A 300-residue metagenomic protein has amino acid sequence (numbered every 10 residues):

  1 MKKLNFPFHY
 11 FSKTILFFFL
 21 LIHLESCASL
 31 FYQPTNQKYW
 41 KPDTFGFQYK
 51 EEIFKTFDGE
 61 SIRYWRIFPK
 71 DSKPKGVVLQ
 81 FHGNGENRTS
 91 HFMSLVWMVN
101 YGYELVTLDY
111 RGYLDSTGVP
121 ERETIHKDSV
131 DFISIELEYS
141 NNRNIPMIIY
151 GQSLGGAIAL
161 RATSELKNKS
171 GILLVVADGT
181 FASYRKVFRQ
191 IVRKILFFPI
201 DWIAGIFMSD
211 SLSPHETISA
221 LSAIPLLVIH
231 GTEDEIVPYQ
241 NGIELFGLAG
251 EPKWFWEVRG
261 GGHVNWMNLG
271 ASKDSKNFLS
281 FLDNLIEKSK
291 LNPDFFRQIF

Functional and structural regions predicted by a protein language model:
I22-K55, R63-W65: An N-terminal hydrophobic leader/cap segment in hydrolases
F57, I62-I135, I145: Membrane-embedded segments
G151-G155, A159: Gly/Ala-rich beta-loop-alpha elbow adjacent to hydrolase catalytic centers
R161-T217, A223, N268: Hydrolase active-site cap/lid region
P214, P238-G247: Short alpha-helix in the alpha/beta-hydrolase fold that links the catalytic acid
L221-S222, L227-H230, D234: Short beta-strand/loop motif that positions the catalytic acidic residue of the alpha/beta-hydrolase fold
E233-V237, V264-N265: Acidic catalytic loop of the alpha/beta-hydrolase fold
G261-S272: Catalytic histidine-centered segment of alpha/beta-hydrolase-like enzymes
